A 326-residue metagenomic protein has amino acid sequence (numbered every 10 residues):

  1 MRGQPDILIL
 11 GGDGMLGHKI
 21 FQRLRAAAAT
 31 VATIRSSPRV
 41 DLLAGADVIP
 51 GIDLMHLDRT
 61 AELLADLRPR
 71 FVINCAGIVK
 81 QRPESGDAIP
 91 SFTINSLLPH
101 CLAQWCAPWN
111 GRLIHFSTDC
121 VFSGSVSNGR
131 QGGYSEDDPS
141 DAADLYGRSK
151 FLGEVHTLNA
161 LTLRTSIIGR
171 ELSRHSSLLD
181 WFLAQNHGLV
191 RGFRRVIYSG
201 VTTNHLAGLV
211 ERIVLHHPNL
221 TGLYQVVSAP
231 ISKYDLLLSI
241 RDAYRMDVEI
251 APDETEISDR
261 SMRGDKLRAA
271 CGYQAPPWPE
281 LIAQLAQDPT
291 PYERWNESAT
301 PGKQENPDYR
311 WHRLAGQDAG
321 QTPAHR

Functional and structural regions predicted by a protein language model:
R2-A27: N-terminal Rossmann NAD(P)H-binding glycine-rich loop of SDR-like oxidoreductase domains
L10, T33, C75-A76, L113-D119 (+1 more regions): SDR active-site strand-loop-helix element
A32-V40, D53-L54: N-terminal Rossmann-fold cofactor-binding loop
G51-I94: NAD(P)H-binding glycine-rich loop region in Rossmannoid oxidoreductase-like domains and their noncatalytic homologs
I89, T93, L97-L98, V121-L163 (+1 more regions): Catalytic helix-loop patch of NAD(P)-dependent Rossmann-fold dehydrogenases
W109-G111: A short helix->loop->beta-strand "cap" motif at the edges of active sites that frequently abuts
A143, V155-Y198, T203-H205, E211-R212: NAD(P)-dependent short-chain dehydrogenase/reductase
A207-D265, E293-E297, E305-Q317, A324: Mid/C-terminal beta-alpha module of Rossmann-like enzyme folds, strongest in SDR-family dehydrogenases/epimerases
